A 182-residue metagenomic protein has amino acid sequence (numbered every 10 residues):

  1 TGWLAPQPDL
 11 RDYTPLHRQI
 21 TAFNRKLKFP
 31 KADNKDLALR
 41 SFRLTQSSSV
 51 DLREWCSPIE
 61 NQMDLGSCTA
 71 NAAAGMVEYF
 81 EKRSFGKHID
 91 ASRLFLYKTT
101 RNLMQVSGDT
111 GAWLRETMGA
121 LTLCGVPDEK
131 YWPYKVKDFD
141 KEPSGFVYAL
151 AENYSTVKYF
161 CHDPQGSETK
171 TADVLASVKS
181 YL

Functional and structural regions predicted by a protein language model:
T1-A91, S107-E129: Structured alpha-helical subdomains that flank or immediately precede key functional sites
T1-Q7, Q46, A74-E78, N102-L182: Predominantly the structural core of cysteine protease catalytic domains
I89-M104: Acidic helix-start/capping segments at beta-turn-to-alpha-helix junctions
